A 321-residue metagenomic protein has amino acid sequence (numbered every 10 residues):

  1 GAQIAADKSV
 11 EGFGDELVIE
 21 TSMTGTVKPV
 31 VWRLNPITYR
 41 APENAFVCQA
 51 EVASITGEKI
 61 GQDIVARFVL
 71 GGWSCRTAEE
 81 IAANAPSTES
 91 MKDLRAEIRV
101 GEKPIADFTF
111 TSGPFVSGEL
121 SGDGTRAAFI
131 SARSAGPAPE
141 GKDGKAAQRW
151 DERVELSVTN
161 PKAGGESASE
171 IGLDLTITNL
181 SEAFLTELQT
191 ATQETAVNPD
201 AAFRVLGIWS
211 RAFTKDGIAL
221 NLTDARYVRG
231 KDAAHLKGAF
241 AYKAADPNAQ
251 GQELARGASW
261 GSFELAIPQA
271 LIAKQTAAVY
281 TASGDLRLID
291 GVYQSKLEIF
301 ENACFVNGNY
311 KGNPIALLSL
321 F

Functional and structural regions predicted by a protein language model:
G1-F321: Glycine-rich, small/hydroxylated-residue low-complexity segments
